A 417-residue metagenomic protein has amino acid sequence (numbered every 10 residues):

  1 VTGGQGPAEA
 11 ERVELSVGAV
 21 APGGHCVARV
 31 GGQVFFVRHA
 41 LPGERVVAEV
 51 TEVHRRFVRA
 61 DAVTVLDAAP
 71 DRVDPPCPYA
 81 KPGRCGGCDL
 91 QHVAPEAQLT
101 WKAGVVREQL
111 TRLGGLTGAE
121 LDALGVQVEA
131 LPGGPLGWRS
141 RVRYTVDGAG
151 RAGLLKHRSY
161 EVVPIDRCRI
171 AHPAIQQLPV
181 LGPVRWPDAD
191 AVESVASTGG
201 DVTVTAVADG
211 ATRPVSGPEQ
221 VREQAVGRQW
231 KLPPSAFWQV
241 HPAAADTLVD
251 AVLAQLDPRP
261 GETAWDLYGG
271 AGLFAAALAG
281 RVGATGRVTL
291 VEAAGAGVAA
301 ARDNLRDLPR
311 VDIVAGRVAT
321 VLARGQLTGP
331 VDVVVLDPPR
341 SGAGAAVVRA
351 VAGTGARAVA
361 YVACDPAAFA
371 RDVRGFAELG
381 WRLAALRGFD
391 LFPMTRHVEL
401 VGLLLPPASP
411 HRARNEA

Functional and structural regions predicted by a protein language model:
V1-L336, S341-R349, G355, R414-A417: Accessory RNA-recognition modules of RNA-modification enzymes
R139-R141, H397-V401: Short hydrophobic/aromatic beta-strand or adjacent loop that forms the aromatic wall/cage of a ligand/substrate-binding
V146, L404-L405: Short beta-strand-to-turn element immediately C-terminal to the catalytic PLP-Schiff-base lysine in fold type I
V314-V398, L405, S409-E416: S-adenosylmethionine
